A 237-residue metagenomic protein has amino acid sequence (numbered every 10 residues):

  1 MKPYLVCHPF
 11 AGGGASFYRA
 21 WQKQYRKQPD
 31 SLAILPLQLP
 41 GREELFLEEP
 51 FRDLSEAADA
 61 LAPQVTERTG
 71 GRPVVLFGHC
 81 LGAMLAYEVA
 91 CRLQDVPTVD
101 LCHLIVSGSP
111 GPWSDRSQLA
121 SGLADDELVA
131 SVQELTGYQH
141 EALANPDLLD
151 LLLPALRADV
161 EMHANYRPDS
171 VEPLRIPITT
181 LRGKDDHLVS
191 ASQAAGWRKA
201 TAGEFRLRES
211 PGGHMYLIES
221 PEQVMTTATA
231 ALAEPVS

Functional and structural regions predicted by a protein language model:
K2-R72, P112, S117-E127, S210-H214: Active-site catalytic motif of lipid deacylating hydrolases and related acyltransferases
G78-G82, A86: Gly/Ala-rich beta-loop-alpha elbow adjacent to hydrolase catalytic centers
C91-A130: Flexible "cap/lid" loop of the alpha/beta hydrolase fold
L152-V171: Active-site nucleophile elbow and catalytic-triad environment of alpha/beta-hydrolase enzymes
T180-R182: Short beta-strand/loop motif that positions the catalytic acidic residue of the alpha/beta-hydrolase fold
D185-V189, M215: Acidic catalytic loop of the alpha/beta-hydrolase fold
L207, G212-E222: Catalytic histidine-centered segment of alpha/beta-hydrolase-like enzymes
I218-L232: Post-His helix in hydrolase/transferase enzymes
